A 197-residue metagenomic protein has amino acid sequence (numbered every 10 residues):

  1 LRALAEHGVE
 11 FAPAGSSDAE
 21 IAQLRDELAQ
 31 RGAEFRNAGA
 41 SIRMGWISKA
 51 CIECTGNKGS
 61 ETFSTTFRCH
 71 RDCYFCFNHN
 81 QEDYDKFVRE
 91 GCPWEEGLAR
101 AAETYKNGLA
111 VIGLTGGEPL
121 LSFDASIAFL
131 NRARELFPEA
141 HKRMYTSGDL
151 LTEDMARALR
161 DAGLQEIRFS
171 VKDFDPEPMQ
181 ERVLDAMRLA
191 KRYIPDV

Functional and structural regions predicted by a protein language model:
R2-F63, N80-D85: N-terminal [4Fe-4S]-dependent radical SAM core
Q23-L28, F63-T66, P93-G97, T115-D124: Short acidic/polar alpha-helix capping motifs at helix-coil junctions
R43-E53, N57, Y74, A102 (+2 more regions): Conserved N-terminal glycine/acidic-rich loop preference
T66-C69, G148-L150: Short glycine-enriched loops at secondary-structure junctions
F67-N80: Local cysteine-cluster metal-coordination motifs and their immediate loop/turn environment, predominantly Fe-S cluster
H79-P93, Y105-S122, R134-L151, A162-D185 (+1 more regions): Core AdoMet radical
L98-A102, S126-N131, A156, L184-M187: Generic structural signal for well-ordered alpha-helices, preferentially at hydrophobic/aromatic core positions
